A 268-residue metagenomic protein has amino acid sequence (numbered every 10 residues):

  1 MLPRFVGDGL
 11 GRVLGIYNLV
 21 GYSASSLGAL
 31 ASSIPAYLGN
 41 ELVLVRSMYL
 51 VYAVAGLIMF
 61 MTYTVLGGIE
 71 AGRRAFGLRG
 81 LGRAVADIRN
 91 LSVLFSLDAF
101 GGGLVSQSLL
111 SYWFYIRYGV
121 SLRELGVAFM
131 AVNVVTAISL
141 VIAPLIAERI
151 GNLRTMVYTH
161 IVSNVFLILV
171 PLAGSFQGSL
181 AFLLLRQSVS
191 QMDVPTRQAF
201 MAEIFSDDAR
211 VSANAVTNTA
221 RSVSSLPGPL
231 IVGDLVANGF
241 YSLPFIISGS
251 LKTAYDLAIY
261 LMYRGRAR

Functional and structural regions predicted by a protein language model:
M1-V6, M192-F205: Intracellular juxtamembrane helix-capping segments at the cytosolic ends of symmetry-related transmembrane helices
R12-S33, A220-G228: Glycine-rich segments within core transmembrane alpha-helices of 12-TM secondary carriers
S25-M48, I116-R117, P227-I246: Transmembrane alpha-helix termini and helix-breaking/packing motifs in multi-pass membrane transporters
S32, A53-R73, Y255-Y263: C-terminal membrane-cytosol helix-exit motif in multi-pass small-molecule transporters
A36, S139-N152, V236-A237: Helix-to-loop junctions at the C-terminal end of transmembrane segments in multipass secondary transporters
S108-E124: Short amphipathic helix-loop junctions that connect adjacent transmembrane helices in Major Facilitator Superfamily/SLC
R154-L169, G249: Structural signature of the two symmetry-related core transmembrane helices
P171-L183: Helix-loop junctions at membrane interfaces in 12-TM secondary transporters
